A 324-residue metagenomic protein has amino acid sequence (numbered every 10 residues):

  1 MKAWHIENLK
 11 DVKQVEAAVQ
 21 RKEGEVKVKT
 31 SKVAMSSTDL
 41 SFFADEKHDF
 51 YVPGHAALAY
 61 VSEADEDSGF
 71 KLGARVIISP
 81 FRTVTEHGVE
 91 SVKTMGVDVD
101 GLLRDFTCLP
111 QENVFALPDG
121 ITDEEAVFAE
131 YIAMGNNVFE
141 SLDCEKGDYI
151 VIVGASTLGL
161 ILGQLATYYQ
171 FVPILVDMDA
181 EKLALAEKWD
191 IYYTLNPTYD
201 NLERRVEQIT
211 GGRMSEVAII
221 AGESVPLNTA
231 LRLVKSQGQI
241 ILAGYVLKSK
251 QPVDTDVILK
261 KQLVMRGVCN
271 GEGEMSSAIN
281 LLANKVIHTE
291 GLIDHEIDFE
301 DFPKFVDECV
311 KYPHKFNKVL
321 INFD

Functional and structural regions predicted by a protein language model:
V19-V33, F43-T83, D100, P118-I121: Glycine-rich beta-strand-centered segment in the early N-terminal region that forms part of a ligand/cofactor-binding
A56-L58, A74-R75, F106, N137 (+3 more regions): Residue-level marker of beta-strand positions
P80-V153: NAD(P)H dinucleotide-binding glycine-rich loop of Rossmann-like/cofactor-binding domains, especially the beta1-alpha1
T122-Y199: Mid-domain Rossmann-like dinucleotide-binding core that forms the NAD(H)/NADP(H) cofactor-binding site
N201-G211: Short amphipathic alpha-helix with an adjacent loop that forms part of the alpha/beta core around
S224-N284, N322-D324: Glycine-rich phosphate-binding loop and adjacent beta-alpha segment of Rossmann(oid) nucleotide-cofactor-binding
N228, E272, S276-D324: C-terminal hydrophobic helical "lid"/dimerization subdomain of Rossmann-like NAD(P)H-dependent oxidoreductases
